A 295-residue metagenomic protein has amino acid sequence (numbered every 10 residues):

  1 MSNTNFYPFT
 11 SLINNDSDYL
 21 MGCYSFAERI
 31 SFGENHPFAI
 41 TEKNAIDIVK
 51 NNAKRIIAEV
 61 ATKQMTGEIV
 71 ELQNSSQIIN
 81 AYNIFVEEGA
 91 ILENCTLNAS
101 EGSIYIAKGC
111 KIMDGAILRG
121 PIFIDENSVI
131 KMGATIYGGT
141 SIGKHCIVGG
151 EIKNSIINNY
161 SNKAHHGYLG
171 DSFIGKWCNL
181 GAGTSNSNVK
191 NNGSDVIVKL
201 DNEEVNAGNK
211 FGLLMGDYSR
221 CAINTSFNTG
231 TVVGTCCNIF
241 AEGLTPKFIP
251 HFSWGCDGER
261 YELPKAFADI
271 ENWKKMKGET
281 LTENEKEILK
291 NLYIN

Functional and structural regions predicted by a protein language model:
M1-N83, G89, E242-N295: Terminal amphipathic alpha-helical/low-complexity segments used for targeting or macromolecular assembly
F6-T10, N14, V70, A90 (+5 more regions): General secondary-structure edge motif
P8-F9, N15, C95, P121 (+1 more regions): Proline-rich low-complexity regions
D18, C23, M132-G133, G139 (+1 more regions): Glycine-rich hexapeptide-repeat left-handed beta-helix
A58, P121-I122: Terminal amphipathic helices with adjacent charged low-complexity linkers/tails
E71, Q77, F85, I91 (+16 more regions): Extracellular beta-strand solenoid repeats
A81, E101-G102, G120, G138 (+2 more regions): Short loop/turn microsegments at loop-to-beta-strand junctions
